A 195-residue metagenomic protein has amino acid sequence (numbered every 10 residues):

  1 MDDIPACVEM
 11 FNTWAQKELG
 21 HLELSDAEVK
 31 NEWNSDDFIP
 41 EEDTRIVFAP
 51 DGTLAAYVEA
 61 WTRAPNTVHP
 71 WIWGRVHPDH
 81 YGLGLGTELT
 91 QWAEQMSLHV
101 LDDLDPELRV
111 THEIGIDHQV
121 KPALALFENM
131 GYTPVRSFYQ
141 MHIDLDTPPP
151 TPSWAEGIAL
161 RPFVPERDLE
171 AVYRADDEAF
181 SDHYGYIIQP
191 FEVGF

Functional and structural regions predicted by a protein language model:
M1-E32, P152-Q189: Short amphipathic alpha-helix that is part of the acyltransferase structural core
D2, L24, E42, T53-A55 (+2 more regions): Generic alpha-helix structural propensity
L19, W33-I46, P50-D51, A56: A short helix-loop-beta-strand connector motif used in the catalytic cores of GNAT acetyltransferases and, in some
I39-P40, R63, H77, V164: Acidic/polar residues at beta-strand termini and the immediately following turn/coil
A49, T62-A64, P162: Short, low-complexity Ser/Thr-rich regulatory SLiMs
T62-I158: Acyl-donor-binding surface of acyltransferase catalytic domains
G194-F195: A mid-sequence, solvent-exposed acidic-amphipathic segment
